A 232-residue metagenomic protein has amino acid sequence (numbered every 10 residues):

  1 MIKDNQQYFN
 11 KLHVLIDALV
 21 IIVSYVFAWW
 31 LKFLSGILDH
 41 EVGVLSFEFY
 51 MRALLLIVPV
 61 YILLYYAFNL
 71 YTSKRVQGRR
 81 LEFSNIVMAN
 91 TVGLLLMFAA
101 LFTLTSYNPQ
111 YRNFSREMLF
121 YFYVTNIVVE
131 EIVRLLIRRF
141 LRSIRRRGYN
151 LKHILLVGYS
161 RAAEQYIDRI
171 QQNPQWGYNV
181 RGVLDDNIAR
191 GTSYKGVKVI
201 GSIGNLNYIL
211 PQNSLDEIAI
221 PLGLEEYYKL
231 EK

Functional and structural regions predicted by a protein language model:
M1-N150, I154, Y178: Signature of alpha-helical transmembrane segments in polytopic membrane proteins
A28, G43-V44, F140-K232: A solvent-exposed beta-alpha-beta segment
